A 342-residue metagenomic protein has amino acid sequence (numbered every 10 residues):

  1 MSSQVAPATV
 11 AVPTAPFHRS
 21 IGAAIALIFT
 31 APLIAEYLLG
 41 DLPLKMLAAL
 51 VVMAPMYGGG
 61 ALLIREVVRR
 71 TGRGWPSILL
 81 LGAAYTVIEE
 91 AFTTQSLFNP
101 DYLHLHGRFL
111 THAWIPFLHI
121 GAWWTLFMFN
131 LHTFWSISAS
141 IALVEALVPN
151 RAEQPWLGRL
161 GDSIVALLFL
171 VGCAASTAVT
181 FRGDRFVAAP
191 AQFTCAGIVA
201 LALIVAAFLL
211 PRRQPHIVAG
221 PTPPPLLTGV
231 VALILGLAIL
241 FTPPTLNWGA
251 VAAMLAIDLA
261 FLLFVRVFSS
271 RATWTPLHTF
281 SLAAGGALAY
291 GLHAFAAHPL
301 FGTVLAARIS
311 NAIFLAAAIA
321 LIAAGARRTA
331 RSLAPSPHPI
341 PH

Functional and structural regions predicted by a protein language model:
M1-F17: Short, Lys/Arg-rich, polar N-terminal cytosolic tail immediately upstream of the first transmembrane signal-anchor
T30-Y37, A84-A91, L170-A178, A232-L240 (+1 more regions): Aromatic-anchored segments of alpha-helical transmembrane domains
Y37-L47, G183-F186, A297-L305: Short, hydrophobic transmembrane alpha-helix segments
M53-E66: Central hydrophobic cores of alpha-helical transmembrane segments in multi-pass inner-membrane proteins across all
V67-G74, N150-R159, F186, P211-P223 (+1 more regions): Membrane-interface helix-boundary motifs at transmembrane edges
R73-L79, A84-I88, F92-V165: Membrane-interface helix-loop-helix junctions at boundaries between adjacent transmembrane segments
A152-A207: Loop-centered beta-sheet repeat module
R213-H342: Extended, charged low-complexity segments that frequently continue into or abut oligomerization scaffolds
